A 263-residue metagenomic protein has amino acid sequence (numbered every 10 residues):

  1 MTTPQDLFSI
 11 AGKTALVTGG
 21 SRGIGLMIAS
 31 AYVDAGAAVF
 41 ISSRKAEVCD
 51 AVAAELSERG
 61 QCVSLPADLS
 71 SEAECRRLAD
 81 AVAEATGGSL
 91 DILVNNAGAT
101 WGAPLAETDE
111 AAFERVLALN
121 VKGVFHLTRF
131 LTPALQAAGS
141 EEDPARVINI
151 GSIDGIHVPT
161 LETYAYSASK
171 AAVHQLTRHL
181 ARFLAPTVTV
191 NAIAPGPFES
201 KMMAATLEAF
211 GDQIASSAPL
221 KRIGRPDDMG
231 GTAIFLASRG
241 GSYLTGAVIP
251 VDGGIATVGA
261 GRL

Functional and structural regions predicted by a protein language model:
T2-L7, I234, T245-L263: Short C-terminal tail/terminal secondary-structure segment of NAD(P)H-dependent dehydrogenase/reductase domains
T14, S21-G23: Conserved glycine-rich cofactor-binding loop
V94, P144, A185-T189, L244-G246: Short, small/polar-rich loop/turn modules that mediate ligand/substrate recognition or access, typified
P104-L105, D109-L117, I214: Substrate-binding pocket helix/loop in short-chain dehydrogenase/reductase
T128, S169, T177: Active-site helix of classical SDR
P133, A181-P186, S242: Alpha-helical segment proximal to the catalytic Tyr-Lys
S152: Residue(s) in the substrate-gating loop at a strand-loop-helix junction that position the organic substrate next
